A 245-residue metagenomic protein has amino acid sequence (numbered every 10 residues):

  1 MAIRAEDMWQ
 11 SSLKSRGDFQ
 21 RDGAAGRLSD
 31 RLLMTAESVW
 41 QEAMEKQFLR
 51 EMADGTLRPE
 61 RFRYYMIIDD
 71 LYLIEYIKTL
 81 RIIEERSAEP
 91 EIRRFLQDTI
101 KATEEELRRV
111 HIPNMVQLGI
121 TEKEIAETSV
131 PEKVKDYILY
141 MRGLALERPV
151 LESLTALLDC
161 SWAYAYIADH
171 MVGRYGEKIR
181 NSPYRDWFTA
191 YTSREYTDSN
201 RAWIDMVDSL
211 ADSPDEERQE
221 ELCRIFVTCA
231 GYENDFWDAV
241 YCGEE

Functional and structural regions predicted by a protein language model:
A2, W9, E221-E245: Acidic, carboxylate-rich catalytic segments that either coordinate divalent cations
S12-R16, L33-L57, Y76, I204-S213: Short alpha-helical hairpin
F19-A24, L28-T35: N-terminal regions that are enriched for targeting/export leaders and immediately downstream pro/stem segments
E37-E42, L57-R86, T155-A165, W237: Alpha-helical bundle segments that constitute or directly flank the non-heme di-iron/ferroxidase center
Y64-E75, D98, A102, E221-T228 (+1 more regions): A non-catalytic, amphipathic alpha-helix used as a structural packing/dimerization or gating element in enzyme scaffolds
I83-S87, A145-R148, M171-Y175, L210 (+3 more regions): Secondary-structure edge/capping motif, primarily at the C-terminal ends of alpha-helices and the immediately following
E91-D198, V227, G231: Active-site-proximal alpha-helical scaffolds that flank and shape metal-associated catalytic sites
S193-F226: Long amphipathic all-alpha helical oligomerization modules
